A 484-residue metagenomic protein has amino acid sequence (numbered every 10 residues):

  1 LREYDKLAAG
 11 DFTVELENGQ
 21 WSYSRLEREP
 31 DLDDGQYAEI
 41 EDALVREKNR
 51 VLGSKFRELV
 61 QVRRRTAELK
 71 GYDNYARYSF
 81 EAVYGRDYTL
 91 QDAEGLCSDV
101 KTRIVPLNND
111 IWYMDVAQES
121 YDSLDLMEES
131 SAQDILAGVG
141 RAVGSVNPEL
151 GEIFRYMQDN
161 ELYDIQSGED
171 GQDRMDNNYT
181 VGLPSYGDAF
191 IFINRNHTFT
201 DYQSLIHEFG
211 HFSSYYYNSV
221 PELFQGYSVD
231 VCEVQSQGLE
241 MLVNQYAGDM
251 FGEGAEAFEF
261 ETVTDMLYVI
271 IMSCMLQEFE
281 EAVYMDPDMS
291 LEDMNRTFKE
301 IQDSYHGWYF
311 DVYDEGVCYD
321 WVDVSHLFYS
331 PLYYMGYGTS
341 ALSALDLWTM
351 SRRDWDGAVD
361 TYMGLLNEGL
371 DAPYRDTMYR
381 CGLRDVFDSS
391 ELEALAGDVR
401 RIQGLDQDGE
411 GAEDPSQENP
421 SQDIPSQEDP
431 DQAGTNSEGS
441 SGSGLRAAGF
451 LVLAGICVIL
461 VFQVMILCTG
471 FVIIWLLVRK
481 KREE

Functional and structural regions predicted by a protein language model:
L1-S130, G138: A well-structured
T102-R103, S228-A257, E261-Y268, S340: Post-HExxH zinc-binding segment in Zn-dependent metallohydrolases
Q118-Y186, T198-F199: Auxiliary, metal-adjacent structural segments of Zn-dependent hydrolase domains
Y186-L205: Short pre-active-site segment immediately N-terminal to the catalytic Zn-binding motif
L205, D249, S273, Q277 (+1 more regions): C-terminal, non-catalytic "cap/extension" segments appended to globular domains
G210-L223, L242: Catalytic Zn2+-binding segment of zinc metalloproteases
G409-L451: C-terminal low-complexity, Ser/Thr- and acidic/Pro-rich disordered "stalk" regions positioned immediately N-terminal
L460-E484: C-terminal membrane-anchoring or membrane-association module
